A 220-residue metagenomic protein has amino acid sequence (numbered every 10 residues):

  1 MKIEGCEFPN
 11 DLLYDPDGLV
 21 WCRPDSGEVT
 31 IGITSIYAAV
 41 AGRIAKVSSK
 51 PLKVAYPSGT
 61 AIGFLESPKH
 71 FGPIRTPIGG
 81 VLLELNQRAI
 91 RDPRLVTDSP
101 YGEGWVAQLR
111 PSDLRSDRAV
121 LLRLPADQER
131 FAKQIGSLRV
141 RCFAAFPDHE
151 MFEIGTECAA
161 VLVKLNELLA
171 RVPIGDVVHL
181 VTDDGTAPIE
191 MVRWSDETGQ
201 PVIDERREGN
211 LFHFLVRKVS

Functional and structural regions predicted by a protein language model:
M1-S58, E103-V106, P111, L121-P125 (+1 more regions): Acidic, low-complexity mobile loops and tails
G18-L19, K69, T76-E84, A89 (+1 more regions): Generic structural motif
P24-G27, L85-R91, R207-E208: Short, conserved beta-turn/loop elements at beta-strand boundaries and strand-helix junctions
A38, R88-S116: Short solvent-exposed strand/turn elements
P51-L65, G79-L82: Short, well-structured beta-strand-loop connectors
A61, S67-P68, Q87, S112 (+1 more regions): Short, surface-exposed secondary-structure boundary micro-motifs
E66-R75, D92-L95, P188-I189: Short, Lys/Arg- and Gly-enriched loop/turn segments at beta-strand edges
R141-S220: Domain-level signature for proteins that mediate thiol-based redox and metal-cofactor handling
